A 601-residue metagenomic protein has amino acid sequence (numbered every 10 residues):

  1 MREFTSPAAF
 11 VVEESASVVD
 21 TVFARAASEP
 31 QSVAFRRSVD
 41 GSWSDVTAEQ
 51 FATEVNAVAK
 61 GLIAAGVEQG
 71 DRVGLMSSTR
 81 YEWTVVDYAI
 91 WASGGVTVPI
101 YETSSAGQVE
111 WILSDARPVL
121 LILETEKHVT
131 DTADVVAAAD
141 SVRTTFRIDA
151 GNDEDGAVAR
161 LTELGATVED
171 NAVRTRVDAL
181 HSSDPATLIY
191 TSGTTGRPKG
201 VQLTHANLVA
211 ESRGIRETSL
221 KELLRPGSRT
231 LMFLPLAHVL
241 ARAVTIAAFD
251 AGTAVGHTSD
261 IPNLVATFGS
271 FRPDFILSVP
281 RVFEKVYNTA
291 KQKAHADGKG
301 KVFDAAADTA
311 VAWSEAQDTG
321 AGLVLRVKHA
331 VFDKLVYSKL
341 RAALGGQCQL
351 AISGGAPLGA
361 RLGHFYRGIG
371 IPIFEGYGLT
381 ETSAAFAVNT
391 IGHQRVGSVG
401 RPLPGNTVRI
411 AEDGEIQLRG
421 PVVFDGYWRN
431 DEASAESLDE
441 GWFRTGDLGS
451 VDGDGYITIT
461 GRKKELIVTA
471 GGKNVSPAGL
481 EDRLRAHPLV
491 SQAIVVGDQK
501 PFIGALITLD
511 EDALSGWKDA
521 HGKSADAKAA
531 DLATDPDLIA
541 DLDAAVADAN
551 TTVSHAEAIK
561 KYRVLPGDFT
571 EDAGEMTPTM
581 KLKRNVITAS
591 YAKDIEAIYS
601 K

Functional and structural regions predicted by a protein language model:
P30-V33, R147, A166-Y190, R197 (+1 more regions): Conserved pre-ATP/AMP-binding loop-to-beta segment of ANL
A34-Y88, S105-E110, R160-G165, H205-A206: Conserved AMP-binding/adenylate-forming core of the ANL superfamily
D45-E49, A186-S212: Conserved AMP-binding A3 loop
A64-A65, A92-L164, D541: Structural core segment of the AMP-binding/adenylate-forming
D71, E102-V135, E211-L231, I261-F275 (+2 more regions): Conserved ATP-dependent adenylate/AMP-binding module captured primarily in the ANL superfamily
K127-S182, A290-Y337: ANL superfamily adenylate-forming
V209-R229, L236-Y337, Q347: Conserved AMP-binding/adenylation subdomain of ANL enzymes
P402-T469, A486: Conserved ATP-binding/catalytic segment of the ANL
